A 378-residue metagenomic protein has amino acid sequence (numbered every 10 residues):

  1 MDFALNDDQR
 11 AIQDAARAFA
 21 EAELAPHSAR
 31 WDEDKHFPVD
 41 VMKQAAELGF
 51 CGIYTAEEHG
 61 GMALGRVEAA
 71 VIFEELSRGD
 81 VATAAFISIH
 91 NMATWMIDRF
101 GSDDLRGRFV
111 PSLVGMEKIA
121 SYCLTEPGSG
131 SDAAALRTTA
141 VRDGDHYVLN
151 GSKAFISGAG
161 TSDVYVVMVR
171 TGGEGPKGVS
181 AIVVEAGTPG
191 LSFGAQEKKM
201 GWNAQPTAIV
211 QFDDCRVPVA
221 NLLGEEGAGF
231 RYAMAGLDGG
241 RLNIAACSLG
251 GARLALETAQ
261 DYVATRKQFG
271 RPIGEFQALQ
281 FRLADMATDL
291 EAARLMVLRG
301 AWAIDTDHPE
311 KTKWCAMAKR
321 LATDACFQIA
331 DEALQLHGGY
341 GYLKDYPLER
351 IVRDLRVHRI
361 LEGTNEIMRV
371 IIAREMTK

Functional and structural regions predicted by a protein language model:
M1-G79, T83-A84, F100-L105, S112 (+5 more regions): Alpha-helical interface subdomain recognition
A63-I72, D132-L136, E185, Q211 (+1 more regions): Structural signature of FAD isoalloxazine-binding scaffolds in flavoprotein oxidoreductases
A84-D104, G130: N-terminal glycine-rich flavin-associated loop
F86, L113, G128-S131, F155-G158 (+2 more regions): Short Gly/Pro-enriched turn/cap motifs at secondary-structure boundaries
M116-L124: A short, Trp-centered hydrophobic/proline-enriched beta-strand micro-motif
A135, G187-P218: Flexible, small-/acidic-enriched active-site or ligand-binding loops
D145-H146, N150-F193: A short core secondary-structure module
Q211-A233: A short, charged helix-loop
